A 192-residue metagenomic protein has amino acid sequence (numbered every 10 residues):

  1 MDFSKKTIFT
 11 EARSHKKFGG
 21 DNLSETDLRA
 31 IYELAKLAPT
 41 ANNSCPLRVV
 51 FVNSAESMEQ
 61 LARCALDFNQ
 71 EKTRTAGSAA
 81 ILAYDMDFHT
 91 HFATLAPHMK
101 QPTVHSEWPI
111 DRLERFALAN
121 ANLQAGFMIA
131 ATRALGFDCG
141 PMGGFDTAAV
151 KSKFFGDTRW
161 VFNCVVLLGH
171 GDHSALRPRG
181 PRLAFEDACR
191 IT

Functional and structural regions predicted by a protein language model:
M1-H91, C189-T192: N-terminal amphipathic, basic helical "cap/leader" segment at the start of enzyme domains
A35-L37, A80, M99-K153: Small-aliphatic-rich amphipathic alpha-helix that forms the alpha element of a beta-alpha
S54, K151-S152, R159: Short Asp/Glu-rich motifs
R63-C64, T94-L95, K153: Residue-level signal for well-ordered alpha-helical positions
L66-F68, P97-H98, G156, R182-L183: Short, solvent-exposed amphipathic alpha-helical segments in soluble enzyme and RNA/protein-processing domains
Q70-T73, A79-L82, G156-A175: A glycine-rich helix N-cap at a beta->alpha junction
F88-V104: Carboxylate-rich helix-loop segments that flank metal/cofactor sites and access channels in metalloenzymes
H173-T192: C-terminal domain-closing interface element
